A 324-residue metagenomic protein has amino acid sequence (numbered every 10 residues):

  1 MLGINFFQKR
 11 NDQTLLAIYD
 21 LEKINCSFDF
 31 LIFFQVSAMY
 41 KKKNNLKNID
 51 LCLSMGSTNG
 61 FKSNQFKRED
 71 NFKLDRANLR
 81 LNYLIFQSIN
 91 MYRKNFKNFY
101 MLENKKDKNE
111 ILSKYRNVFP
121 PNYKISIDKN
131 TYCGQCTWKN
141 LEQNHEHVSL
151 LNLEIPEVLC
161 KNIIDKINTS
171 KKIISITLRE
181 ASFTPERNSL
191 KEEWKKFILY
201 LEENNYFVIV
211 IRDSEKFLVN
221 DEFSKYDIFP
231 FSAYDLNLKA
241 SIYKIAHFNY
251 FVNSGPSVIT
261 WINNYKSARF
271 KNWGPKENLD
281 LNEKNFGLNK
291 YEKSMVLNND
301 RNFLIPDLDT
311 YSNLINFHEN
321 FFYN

Functional and structural regions predicted by a protein language model:
M1-E154: Secretory-pathway glycan-assembly enzymes, especially type II membrane glycosyltransferases that use nucleotide-sugar
E22-I24, S57-G60, R179-F183, E215-F217 (+2 more regions): Short, solvent-exposed loop/turn segments at secondary-structure junctions
V36, S241-I242, I259-I262: Hydrophobic/aromatic ligand-binding patch that stacks against planar heteroaromatic rings of cofactors or nucleotides
S54, I211, V252, A268-W273: Generic beta-sheet signal
R93-K97, N205, Y226, A246 (+1 more regions): Short, well-ordered alpha-helix to beta-strand connector turns
K171-S182, K191-L236: Catalytic donor nucleotide-activated moiety binding site of glycosyltransferases and closely related
K244-Y250: Acidic donor-binding loop of glycosyltransferase active sites
V258-N324: Nucleotide-sugar donor-binding patch of glycosyltransferase catalytic domains
